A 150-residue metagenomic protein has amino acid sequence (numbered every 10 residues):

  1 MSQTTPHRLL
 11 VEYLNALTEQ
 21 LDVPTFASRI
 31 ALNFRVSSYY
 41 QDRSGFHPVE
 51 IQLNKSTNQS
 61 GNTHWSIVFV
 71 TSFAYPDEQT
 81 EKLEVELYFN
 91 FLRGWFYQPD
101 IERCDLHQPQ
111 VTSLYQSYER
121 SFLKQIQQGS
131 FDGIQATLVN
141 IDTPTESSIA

Functional and structural regions predicted by a protein language model:
M1-V36, I126-Q127, D132-A150: N-terminal domain-onset segments
Q3, L17-Q20, Q41, Q52 (+7 more regions): Residue-identity detector for glutamine
H7, V11, R43, H64-V70 (+2 more regions): Intrinsically disordered, low-complexity regions
V23-H64: Amphipathic, interaction-prone secondary-structure segments
T25, N33, S72, Y88-N90 (+3 more regions): Intrinsic disorder/low-structure terminal segments
P48-Q52, V85-Y88, N140, P144: Generic alpha-helical propensity signal that fires on short helical segments and nearby coil/disordered stretches
T57-S117: An exposed acidic His-Trp-rich patch
G94-A150: Low-complexity intrinsically disordered segments
